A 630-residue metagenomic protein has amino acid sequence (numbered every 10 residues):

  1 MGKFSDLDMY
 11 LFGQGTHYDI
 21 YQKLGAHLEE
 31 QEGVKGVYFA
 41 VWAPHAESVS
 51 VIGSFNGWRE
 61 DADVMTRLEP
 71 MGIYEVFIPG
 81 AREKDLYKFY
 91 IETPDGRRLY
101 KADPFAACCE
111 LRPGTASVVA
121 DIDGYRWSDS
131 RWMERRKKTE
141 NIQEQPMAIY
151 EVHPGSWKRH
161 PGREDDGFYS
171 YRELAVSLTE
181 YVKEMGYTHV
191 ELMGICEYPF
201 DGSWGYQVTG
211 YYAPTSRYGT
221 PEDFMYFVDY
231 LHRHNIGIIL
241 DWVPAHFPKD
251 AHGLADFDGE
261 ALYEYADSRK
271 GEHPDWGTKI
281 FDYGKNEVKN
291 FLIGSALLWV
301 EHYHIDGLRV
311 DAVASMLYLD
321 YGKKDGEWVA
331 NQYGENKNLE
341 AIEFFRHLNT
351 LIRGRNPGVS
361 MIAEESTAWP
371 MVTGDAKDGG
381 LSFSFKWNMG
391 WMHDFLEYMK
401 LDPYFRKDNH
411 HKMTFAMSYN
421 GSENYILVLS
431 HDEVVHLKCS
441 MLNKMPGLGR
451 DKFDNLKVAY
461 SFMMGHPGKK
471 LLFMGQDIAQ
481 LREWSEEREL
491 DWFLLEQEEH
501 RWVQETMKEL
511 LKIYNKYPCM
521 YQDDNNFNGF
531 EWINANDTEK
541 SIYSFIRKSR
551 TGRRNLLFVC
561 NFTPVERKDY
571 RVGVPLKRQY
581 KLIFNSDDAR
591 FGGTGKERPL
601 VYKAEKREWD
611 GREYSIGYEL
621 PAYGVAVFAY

Functional and structural regions predicted by a protein language model:
M1-P146, Y171-V182, G186, R450-F453 (+2 more regions): Carbohydrate-interacting/catalytic domains
A43-H45, E69, G80, H153-K158 (+8 more regions): Short, flexible loop/turn elements at secondary-structure junctions
G53, I78, I91, G194 (+4 more regions): Glycine-rich, histidine-containing beta strand-loop boundary motifs that form or position
R97-L99, K158-H160, Y198-D201, H246-D250 (+5 more regions): Short catalytic/ligand-binding loop motif for oxyanion handling, primarily in non-cytosolic enzymes, centered on
E110, W132-E144, H153-K337, Y618: Substrate-binding/active-site clefts of carbohydrate-active enzymes
A213-R217, Q332-L339, L448-R450, L494-R501: A short acidic, glycine-rich active-site loop that binds or catalyzes chemistry on phosphate/adenosine moieties
H304-D306, K324-E486, N515-V572, L576-D587 (+1 more regions): Conserved alpha/beta catalytic core and glycan-binding cleft of carbohydrate-active enzymes
